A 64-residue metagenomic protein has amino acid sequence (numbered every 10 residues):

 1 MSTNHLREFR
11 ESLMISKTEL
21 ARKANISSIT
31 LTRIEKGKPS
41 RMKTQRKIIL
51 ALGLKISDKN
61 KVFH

Functional and structural regions predicted by a protein language model:
M1-L13: A short, Lys/Arg-rich alpha-helix, primarily the initiator
H5, S16, R41-T44: Residues that mark the N-terminal boundary/hinge immediately upstream of a DNA-recognition element
R10, A21, I49: The alpha-helix within a helix-turn-helix
M14-T32: Short alpha-helical DNA-recognition segment
M42-N60: DNA major-groove recognition helix of helix-turn-helix/homeodomain DNA-binding modules
